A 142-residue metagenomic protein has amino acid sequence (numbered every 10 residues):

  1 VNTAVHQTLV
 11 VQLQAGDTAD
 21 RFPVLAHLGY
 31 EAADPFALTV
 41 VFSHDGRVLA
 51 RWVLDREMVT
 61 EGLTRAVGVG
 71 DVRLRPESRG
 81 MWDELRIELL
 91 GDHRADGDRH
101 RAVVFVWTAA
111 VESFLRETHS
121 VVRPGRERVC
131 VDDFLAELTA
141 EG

Functional and structural regions predicted by a protein language model:
V1-T39: Charge-rich, low-complexity N-terminal segments
A19, A66, D71, P76 (+1 more regions): Protein-protein interaction regions
A19-R21, H44-L54, R94-V103: Short, surface-exposed beta-strand/loop "edge" segments at domain boundaries and coil↔beta transitions
D34-F36, M81, R99: Short, well-ordered loop/turn elements at secondary-structure boundaries
A37-R47, R56-V67, E112-R116: Short alpha-helical interface patches
V41-G46, E88-R94, T108: Secondary-structure transition/turn motif
A50-R94: Short, internal acidic amphipathic alpha-helical interface segments that mediate docking to partner proteins
D92-H93, D98-G142: Mixed-charge, glycine-accented linear interaction segment located at domain edges/termini
